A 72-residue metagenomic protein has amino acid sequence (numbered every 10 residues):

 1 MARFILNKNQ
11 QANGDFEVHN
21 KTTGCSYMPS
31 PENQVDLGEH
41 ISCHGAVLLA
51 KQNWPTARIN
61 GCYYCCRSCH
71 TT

Functional and structural regions predicted by a protein language model:
I5-Q34: Short aromatic-glycine-(Arg/Gly/Cys) micro-motifs in beta-strand/loop hairpins
N13, C25, H44-V47, T72: A broad, structure-centric signal for solvent-exposed, well-ordered loop/edge residues that line or flank functional
T23, S42, R67: Residues that form or immediately flank small-molecule/cofactor binding pockets and catalytic motifs
P29-S42, G61: A short, exposed loop/beta-hairpin motif centered on an aromatic-Gly-Thr core
V47-T72: Short, compact, well-ordered microdomains
